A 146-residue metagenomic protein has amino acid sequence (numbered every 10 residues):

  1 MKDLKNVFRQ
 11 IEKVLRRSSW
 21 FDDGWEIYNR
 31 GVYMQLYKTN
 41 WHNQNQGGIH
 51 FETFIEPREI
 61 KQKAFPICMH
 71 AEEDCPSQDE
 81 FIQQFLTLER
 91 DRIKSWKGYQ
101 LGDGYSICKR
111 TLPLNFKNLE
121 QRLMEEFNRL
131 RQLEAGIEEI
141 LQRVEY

Functional and structural regions predicted by a protein language model:
M1-T111: Polyanion-binding interface signature
Q83-Y146: Charge-biased C-terminal accessory regions appended to nucleic-acid-, cytoskeletal NTPase
